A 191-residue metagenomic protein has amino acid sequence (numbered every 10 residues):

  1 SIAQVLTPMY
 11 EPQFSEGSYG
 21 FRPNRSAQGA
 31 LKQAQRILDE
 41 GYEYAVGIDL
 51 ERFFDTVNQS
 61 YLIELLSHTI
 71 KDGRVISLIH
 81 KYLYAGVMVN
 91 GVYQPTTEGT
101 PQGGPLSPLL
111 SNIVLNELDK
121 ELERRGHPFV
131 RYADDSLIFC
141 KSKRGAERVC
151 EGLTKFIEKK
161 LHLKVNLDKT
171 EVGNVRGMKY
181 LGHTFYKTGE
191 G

Functional and structural regions predicted by a protein language model:
P8-M9: RNA pseudouridine synthases
Q13-K179: Conserved polymerase palm-domain catalytic core
H183-G191: Active-site and adjacent loop segments of nucleotide-processing enzymes that use two-metal-ion phosphate chemistry
